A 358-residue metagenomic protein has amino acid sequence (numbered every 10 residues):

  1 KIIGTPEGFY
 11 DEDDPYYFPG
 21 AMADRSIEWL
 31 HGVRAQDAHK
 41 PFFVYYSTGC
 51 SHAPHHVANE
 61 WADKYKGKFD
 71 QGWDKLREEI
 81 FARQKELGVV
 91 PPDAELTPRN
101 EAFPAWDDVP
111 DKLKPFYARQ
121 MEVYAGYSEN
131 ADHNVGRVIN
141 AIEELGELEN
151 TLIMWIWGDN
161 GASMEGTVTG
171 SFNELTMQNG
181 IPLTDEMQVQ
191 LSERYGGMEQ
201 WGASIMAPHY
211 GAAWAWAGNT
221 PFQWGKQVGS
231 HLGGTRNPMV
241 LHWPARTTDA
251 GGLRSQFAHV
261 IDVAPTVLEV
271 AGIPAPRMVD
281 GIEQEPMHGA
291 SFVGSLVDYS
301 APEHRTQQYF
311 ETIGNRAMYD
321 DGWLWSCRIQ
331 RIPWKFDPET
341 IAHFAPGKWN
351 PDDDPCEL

Functional and structural regions predicted by a protein language model:
K1, K40, Y45, P54-A62 (+8 more regions): Short, solvent-exposed loop/turn and secondary-structure capping segments
K1-A62, K66, Q71, K75 (+3 more regions): Formylglycine-dependent
K1-Y10, G67, I139-N140, L175-P302 (+1 more regions): Substrate-binding rim/cap in mid-to-C-terminal beta-strand-loop elements of soluble/periplasmic
Y17-D24, E78, E122, E129-G136 (+4 more regions): A structural signal for well-ordered alpha-helical segments within the folded catalytic domains of diverse enzymes
A35-Q36, S51-V57, N160-S171, D298-R305: Secretory-pathway/luminal and periplasmic proteins that interact with or process carbohydrate-rich
A38-F42, V90, A94-E101, N130-V168 (+2 more regions): Metal-dependent active-site segment of extracytoplasmic phospho-/sulfohydrolases and closely related
F42-S47, L152-I156, P221-Q223, M239-H242 (+5 more regions): Structural recognition of the beta-strand scaffold that forms the well-ordered cores of secreted hydrolase catalytic
H209-A217, P221-N237, F310-L358: C-terminal, low-complexity/hydrophilic appendages and adjacent surface loops of extracellular/periplasmic anionic
